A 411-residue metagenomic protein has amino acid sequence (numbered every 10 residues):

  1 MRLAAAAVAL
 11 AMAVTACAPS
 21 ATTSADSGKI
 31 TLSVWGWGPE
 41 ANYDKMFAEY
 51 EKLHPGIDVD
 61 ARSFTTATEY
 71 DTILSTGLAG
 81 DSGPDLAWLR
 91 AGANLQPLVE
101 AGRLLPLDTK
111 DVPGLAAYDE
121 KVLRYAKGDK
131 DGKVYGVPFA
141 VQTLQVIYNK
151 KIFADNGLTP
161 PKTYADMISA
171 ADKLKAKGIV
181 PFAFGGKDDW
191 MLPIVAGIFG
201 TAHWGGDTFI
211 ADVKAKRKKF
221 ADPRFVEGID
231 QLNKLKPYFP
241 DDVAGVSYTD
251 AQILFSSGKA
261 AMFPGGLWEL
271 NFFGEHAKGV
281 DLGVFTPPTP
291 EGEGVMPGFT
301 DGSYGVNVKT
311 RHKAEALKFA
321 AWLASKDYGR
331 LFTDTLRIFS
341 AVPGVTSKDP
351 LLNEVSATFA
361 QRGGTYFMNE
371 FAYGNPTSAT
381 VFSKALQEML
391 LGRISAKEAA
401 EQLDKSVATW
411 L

Functional and structural regions predicted by a protein language model:
M1-T31, K52, A408-L411: Short, low-complexity disordered leader/linker segments with a strong preference for bacterial N-terminal type II
E49-D119, A154-K162, A261-M262: Extracytoplasmic "Venus flytrap"/periplasmic binding protein-like
E51, D230-H312: Extracytoplasmic/periplasmic substrate-binding proteins
P84-D85, G114-K151, V180-A183, G294-M296 (+1 more regions): A structural signal for short loop-to-beta-strand junctions that line the ligand-binding cleft of periplasmic/secreted
G92-L144, I168, V195-G197, G283-V284 (+1 more regions): Hinge/lid segment of periplasmic solute-binding proteins
Y135-F139, L144, I168-R217, A260: Extracytoplasmic/periplasmic solute-binding protein
K173, K214-A244: Glycine-centered hinge/linker elements that transmit conformational signals in sensory and ligand-binding systems
I338-A341, V355-A408: C-terminal capping/gating helix-and-loop segments adjacent to ligand/active sites or protein-protein/ligand interfaces
